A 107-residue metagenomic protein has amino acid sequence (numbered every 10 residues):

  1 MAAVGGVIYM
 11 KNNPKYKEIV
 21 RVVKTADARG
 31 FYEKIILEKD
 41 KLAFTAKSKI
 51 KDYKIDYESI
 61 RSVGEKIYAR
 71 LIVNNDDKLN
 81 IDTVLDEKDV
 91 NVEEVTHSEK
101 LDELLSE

Functional and structural regions predicted by a protein language model:
M1-A43, E107: N-terminal trafficking/processing presequences and adjacent post-cleavage segments of proteins routed to secretion
M1-G5, I36, L71, I81-T83 (+1 more regions): Generic low-polarity alpha-helical segments
G5, A46-S48, E87: A general, composition-driven signal for non-globular sequence regions
Y16-V20, I60, V92: Low-complexity, intrinsically disordered short peptide segments enriched in small/polar/basic residues
I36, K78, K100-L104: Acidic/proline-rich low-complexity IDRs
D40-Y53: Short secondary-structure junctions
I50-D86: Exposed beta-strand-loop-beta-strand "reactive/processing" segments of non-cytosolic proteins
T83, E87-E107: A short, surface-exposed interaction/processing loop segment used at functional sites
